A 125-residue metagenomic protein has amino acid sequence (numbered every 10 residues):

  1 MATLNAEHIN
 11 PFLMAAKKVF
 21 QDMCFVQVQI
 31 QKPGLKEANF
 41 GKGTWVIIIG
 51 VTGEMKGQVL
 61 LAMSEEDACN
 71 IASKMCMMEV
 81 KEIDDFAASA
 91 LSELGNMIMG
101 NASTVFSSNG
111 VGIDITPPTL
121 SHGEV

Functional and structural regions predicted by a protein language model:
M1-V125: N-terminal auxiliary interaction/assembly segments of multi-subunit proteins
